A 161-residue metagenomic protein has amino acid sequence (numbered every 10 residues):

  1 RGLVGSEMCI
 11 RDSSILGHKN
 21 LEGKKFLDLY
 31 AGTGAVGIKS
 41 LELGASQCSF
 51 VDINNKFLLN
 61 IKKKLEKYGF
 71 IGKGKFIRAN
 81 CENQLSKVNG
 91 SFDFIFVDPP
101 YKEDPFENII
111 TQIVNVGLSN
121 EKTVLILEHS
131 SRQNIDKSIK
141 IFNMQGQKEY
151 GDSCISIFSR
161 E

Functional and structural regions predicted by a protein language model:
G2-I10: Short, small-residue-biased leader/transition segments that mark boundaries at the very start of proteins
L21-G32: Conserved class I S-adenosyl-L-methionine
T33-S46: Conserved SAM-binding loop of SAM-dependent methyltransferases across substrates and taxa, primarily the Class I
Q47-D52: Conserved SAM-binding motif I beta-strand of class I
I53-G90: S-adenosyl-L-methionine
F76-V114, L118: Active-site segment flanking the S-adenosylmethionine/decSAM binding pocket in AdoMet-dependent transferases
E121-H129: Conserved beta-strand signature within the Rossmann-like core of class I S-adenosyl-L-methionine
Q133-E161: Active-site capping/gating segments
